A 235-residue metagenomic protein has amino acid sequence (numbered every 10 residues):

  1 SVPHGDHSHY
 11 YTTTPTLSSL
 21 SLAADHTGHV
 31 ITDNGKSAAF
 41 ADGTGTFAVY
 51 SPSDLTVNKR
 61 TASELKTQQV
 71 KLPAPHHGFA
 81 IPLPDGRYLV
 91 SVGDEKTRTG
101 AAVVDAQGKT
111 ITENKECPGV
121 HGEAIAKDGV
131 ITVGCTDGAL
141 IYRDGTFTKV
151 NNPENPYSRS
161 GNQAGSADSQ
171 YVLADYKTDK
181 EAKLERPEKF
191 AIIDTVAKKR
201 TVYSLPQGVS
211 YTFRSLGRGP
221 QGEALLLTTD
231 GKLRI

Functional and structural regions predicted by a protein language model:
S1, G28-V49, F79-E95, E123-G134 (+3 more regions): Short beta-strand elements that form the blades of beta-propeller/WD-repeat-like and other beta-sheet-rich scaffold
S1-A23, T46-L72, K96-E113, L140-N155 (+2 more regions): Surface-exposed loop/turn elements that mediate protein-protein interactions on large endomembrane-trafficking
T16-G35, Q69-D85, E116-D128, P156-D168 (+1 more regions): Repeated scaffold domains used in trafficking and secretory/extracellular systems, primarily beta-propellers
G138-E181, I192: Acidic, glycine-rich loop-and-beta core segments that form the ion-binding/anion-interacting portion of active sites
K198-I235: C-terminal structural cap/anchor segments
